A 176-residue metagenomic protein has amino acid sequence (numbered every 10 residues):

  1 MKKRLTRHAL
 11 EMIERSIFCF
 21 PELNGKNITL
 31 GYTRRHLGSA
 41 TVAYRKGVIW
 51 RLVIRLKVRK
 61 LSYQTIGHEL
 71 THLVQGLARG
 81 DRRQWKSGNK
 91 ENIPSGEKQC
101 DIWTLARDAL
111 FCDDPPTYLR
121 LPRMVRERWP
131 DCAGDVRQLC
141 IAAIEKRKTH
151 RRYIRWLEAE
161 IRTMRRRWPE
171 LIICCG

Functional and structural regions predicted by a protein language model:
M1-E11, I93, L105: A short, highly charged nucleic-acid-interacting micro-segment common to nuclease and nuclease-linked defense proteins
R4-N24: Zn2+-dependent metallopeptidase catalytic core
C19-R51: Catalytic zinc-binding patch centered on the HExxH motif and its immediate surroundings that defines zinc-dependent
W50-I66, K90-N92: Short pre-active-site segment immediately N-terminal to the catalytic Zn-binding motif
Q64, G76-L110: Post-HEXXH active-site segment of zinc metalloproteases
G67-Q75: Short active-site segment of divalent metal-dependent hydrolases/proteases that encodes the spacing between
L110-G176: Long, well-structured alpha-helical subdomains associated with metal-dependent extracellular/ecto-lumenal hydrolases
